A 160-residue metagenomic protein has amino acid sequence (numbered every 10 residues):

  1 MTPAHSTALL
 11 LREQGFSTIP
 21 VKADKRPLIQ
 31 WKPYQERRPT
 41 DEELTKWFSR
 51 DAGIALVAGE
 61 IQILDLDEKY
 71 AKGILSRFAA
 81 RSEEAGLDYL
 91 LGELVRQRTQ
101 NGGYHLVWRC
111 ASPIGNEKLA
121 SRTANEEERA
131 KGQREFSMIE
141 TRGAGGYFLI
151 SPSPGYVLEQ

Functional and structural regions predicted by a protein language model:
M1-Q160: Conserved phosphate/metal-binding and DNA-contacting active-site motifs used in DNA phosphodiester-bond processing
